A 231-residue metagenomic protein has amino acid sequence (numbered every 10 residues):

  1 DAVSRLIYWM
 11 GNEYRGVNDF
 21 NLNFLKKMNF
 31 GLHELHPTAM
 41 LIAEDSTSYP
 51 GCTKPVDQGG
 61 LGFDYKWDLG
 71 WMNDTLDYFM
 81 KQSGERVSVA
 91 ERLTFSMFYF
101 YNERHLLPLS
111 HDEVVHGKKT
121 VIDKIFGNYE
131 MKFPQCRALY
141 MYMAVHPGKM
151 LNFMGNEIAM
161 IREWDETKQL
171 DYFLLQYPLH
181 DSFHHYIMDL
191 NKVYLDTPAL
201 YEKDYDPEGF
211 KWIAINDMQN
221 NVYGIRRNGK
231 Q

Functional and structural regions predicted by a protein language model:
D1: Substrate-binding cleft of carbohydrate-active enzyme catalytic domains
R5-E166, L195-Y205, G209-K230: Conserved alpha/beta catalytic core and glycan-binding cleft of carbohydrate-active enzymes
D165-Y177, I187: Aromatic-rich peripheral "rim/lid" segments of glycoside hydrolase catalytic domains that contact and position glycan
P178-K203: Catalytic cores of secreted or luminal carbohydrate-active enzymes
